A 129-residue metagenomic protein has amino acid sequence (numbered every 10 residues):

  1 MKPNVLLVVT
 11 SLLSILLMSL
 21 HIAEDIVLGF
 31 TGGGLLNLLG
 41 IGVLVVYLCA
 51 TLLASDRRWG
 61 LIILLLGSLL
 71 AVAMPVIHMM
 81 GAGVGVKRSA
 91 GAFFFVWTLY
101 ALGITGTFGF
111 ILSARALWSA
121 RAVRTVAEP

Functional and structural regions predicted by a protein language model:
M1-P3, K87-R88: Helix-boundary and loop/linker segments of multi-pass membrane transporters
P3-V9, T51-L52, L102-A127: Membrane-water interface at the C-terminal end of transmembrane alpha helices
V5-S19: Alpha-helical transmembrane segments
L12-L16, G34-I62, L66-A73, I104: Core segments of alpha-helical transmembrane spans in multipass integral membrane proteins
M18-L28, G67-G83: C-terminal TM-helix exit segments that contain a strictly Trp-centered aromatic cap at the helix terminus
G29-G32, V76-L99: Interfacial non-cytosolic loop connecting adjacent transmembrane helices
S55-L70, R88-A101, R115-R121: Juxtamembrane/interfacial segments around transmembrane helices
